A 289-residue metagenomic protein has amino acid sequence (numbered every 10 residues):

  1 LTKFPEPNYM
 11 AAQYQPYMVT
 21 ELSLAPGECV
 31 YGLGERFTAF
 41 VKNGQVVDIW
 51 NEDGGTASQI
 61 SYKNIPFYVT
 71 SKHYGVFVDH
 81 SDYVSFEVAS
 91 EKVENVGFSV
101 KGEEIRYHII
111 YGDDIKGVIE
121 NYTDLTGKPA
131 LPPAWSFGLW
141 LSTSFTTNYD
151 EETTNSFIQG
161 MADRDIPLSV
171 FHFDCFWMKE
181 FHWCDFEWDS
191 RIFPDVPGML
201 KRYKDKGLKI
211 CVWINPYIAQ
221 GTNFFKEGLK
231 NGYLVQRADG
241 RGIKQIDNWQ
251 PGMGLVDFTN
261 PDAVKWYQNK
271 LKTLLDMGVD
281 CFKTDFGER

Functional and structural regions predicted by a protein language model:
L1-A134, S142-S144, E151-E152, I158-D163: Catalytic and substrate-binding clefts that recognize carbohydrates or anionic sugar/phosphate headgroups
A130-R289: Aromatic-lined carbohydrate-binding/catalytic grooves of carbohydrate-active enzymes
